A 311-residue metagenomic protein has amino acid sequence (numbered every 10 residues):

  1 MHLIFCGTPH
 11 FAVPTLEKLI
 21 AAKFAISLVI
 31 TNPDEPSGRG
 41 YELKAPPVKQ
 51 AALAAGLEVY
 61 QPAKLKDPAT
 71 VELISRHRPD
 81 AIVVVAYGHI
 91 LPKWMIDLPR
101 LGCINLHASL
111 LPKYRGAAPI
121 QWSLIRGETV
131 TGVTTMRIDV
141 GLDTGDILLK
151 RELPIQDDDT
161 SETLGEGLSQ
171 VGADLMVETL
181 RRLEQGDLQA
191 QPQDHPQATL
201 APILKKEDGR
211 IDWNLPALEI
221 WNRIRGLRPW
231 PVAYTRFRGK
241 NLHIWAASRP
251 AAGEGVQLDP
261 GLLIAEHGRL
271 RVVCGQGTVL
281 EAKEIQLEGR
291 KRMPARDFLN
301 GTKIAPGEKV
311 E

Functional and structural regions predicted by a protein language model:
M1-G40: N-terminal Rossmann-like dinucleotide-binding module
T8-F11, A63-K66, Y87-I90: Short beta->alpha connector loops
A22, N32, A81-L200, K205-E207: Donor/substrate-binding cores of folate-linked one-carbon enzymes
A25, G56-E58, G102: Conserved beta-strand segments of alpha/beta enzyme cores
P36-D80: N-terminal glycine-/serine-/threonine-rich beta1-alpha1-beta2 phosphate-ribose binding loop of Rossmann-like
N214-E311: An anion-binding loop in the catalytic cleft
